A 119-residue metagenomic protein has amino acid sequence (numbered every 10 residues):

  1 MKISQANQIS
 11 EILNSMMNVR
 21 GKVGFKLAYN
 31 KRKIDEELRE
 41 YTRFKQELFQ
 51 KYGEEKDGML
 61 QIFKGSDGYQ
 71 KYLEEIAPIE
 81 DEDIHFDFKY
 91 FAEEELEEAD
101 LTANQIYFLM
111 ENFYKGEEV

Functional and structural regions predicted by a protein language model:
M1-I3, Q61-I62: Short linear motifs at secondary-structure transitions and domain/linker junctions
K2-Y52: N-terminal interaction modules that seed assembly of large macromolecular complexes
R39-V119: Low-complexity intrinsically disordered segments
